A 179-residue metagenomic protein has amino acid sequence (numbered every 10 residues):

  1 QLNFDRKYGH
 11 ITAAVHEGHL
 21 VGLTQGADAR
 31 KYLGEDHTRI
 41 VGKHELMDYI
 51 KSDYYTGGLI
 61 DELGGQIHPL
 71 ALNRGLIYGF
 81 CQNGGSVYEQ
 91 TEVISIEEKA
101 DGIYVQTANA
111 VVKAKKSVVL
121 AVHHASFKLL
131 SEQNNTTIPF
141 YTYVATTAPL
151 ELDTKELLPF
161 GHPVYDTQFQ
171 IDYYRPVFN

Functional and structural regions predicted by a protein language model:
Q1-K43: Dinucleotide-binding Rossmann-like beta1-alpha1 core, especially the glycine-rich loop that anchors the ADP
Q1-R6, V93-D101, V105-N179: Active-site substrate-recognition segment that forms the wall of the catalytic cavity or substrate channel
V21-K31, D53-K116: Helical element adjacent to the flavin cofactor pocket in flavoenzyme catalytic cores
R39-G42, V87-E89, L120, Y165: General beta-strand structural signal in soluble alpha/beta enzymes
H44-L46, V93-I94: Short, solvent-exposed loop/turn elements at beta->coil junctions and helix N-caps that rim active or binding pockets
E45-D53: Flexible hinge/switch segments at interdomain interfaces of large molecular machines
